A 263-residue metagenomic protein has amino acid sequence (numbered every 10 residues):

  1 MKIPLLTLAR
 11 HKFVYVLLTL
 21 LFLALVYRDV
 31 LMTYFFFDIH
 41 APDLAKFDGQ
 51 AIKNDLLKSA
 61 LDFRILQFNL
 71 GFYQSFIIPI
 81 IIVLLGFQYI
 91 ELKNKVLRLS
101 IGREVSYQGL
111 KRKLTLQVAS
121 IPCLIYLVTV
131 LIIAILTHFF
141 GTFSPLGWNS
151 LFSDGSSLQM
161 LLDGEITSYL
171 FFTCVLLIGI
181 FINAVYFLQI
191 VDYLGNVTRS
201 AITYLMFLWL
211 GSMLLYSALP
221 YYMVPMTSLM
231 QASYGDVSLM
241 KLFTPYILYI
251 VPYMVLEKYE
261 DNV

Functional and structural regions predicted by a protein language model:
M1-L18: Aromatic- and glycine-rich beta-strand/loop motifs that create alpha-glucan
T7-L8, F187-R199, K258-V263: Membrane-interface helix-boundary motifs at transmembrane edges
F13-L21, N183, S228-V263: Alpha-helical transmembrane segments of multi-pass membrane transporters/translocases
L17-F22, V197-S212, L248: Central hydrophobic cores of alpha-helical transmembrane segments in multi-pass integral membrane proteins
L20-F36, G211-A218: Alpha-helical transmembrane segments of multi-pass membrane proteins
Y27-I80, L85-F87, T115-Y193, A232-L242: Secretory targeting signals
F87-I121: Helix-loop-helix units of permease transmembrane domains in multi-pass membrane transporters, especially ABC
T198-M206, L214-M240: Extracellular/periplasmic helix-loop-helix junctions in multi-pass membrane proteins
